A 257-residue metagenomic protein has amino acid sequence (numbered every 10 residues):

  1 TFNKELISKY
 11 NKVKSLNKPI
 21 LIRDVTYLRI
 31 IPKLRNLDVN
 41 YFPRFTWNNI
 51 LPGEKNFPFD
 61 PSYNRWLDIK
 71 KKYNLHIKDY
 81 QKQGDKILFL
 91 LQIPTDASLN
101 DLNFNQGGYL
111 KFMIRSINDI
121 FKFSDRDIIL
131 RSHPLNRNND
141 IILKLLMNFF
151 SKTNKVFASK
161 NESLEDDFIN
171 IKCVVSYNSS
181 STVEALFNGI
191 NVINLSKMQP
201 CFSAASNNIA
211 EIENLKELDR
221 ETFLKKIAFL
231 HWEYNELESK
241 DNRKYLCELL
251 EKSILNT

Functional and structural regions predicted by a protein language model:
T1-I50, T182: Active-site and donor-binding regions of nucleotide-sugar-utilizing enzymes
F2-S8, K160-S206: A donor-sugar binding/catalytic signature common to diverse glycosyltransferases and related nucleotide-sugar
S15-P19, R126, G189-N191: A short helix->loop->beta-strand "cap" motif at the edges of active sites that frequently abuts
D24-T26, G84-S98, L130-P134, K197: Short loop/turn segments at strand-loop or loop-helix junctions that form parts of catalytic or ligand-binding pockets
R35-G84, S203-T257: Leloir-type glycosyltransferase catalytic cores
K86, D127, K172-C173: Structural motif
S98-G107, N138-I141: Short, flexible/disordered intra-domain loops and linkers
I114-K160: Catalytic donor nucleotide-activated moiety binding site of glycosyltransferases and closely related
